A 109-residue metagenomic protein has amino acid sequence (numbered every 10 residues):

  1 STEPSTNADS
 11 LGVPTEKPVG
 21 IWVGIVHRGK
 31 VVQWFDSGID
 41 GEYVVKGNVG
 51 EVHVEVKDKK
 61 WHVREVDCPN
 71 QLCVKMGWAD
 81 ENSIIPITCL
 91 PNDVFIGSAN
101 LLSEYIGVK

Functional and structural regions predicted by a protein language model:
S1-G20: Intrinsic-disorder signal
W22-H27, K46: A short beta-strand micro-motif
W22-V23, D58-D67, S103-K109: Short, well-ordered strand-loop elements centered on a beta-strand within folded domains, enriched for acidic residues
D36-D40, V45-N48, K57-D58: N-terminal intrinsically disordered, cationic/polar leader segments that include organellar targeting peptides
N48-V66, N92: Glycine- and acidic-residue-biased ligand/ion/polar-headgroup-sensing regions
V66-I87, V108: An anionic, turn-rich surface loop/hairpin at beta-sheet edges that serves as a generic interaction/coordination patch
N82-K109: C-terminal partner/receptor-binding element of secreted or periplasmic proteins
